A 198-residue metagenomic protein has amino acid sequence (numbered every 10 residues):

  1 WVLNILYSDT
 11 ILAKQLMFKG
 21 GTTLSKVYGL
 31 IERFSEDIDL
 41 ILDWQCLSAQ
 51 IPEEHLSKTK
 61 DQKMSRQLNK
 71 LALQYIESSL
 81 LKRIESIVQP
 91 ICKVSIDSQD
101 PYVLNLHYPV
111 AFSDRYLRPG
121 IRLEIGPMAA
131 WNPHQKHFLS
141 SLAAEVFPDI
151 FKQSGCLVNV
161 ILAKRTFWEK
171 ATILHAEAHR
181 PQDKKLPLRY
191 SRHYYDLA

Functional and structural regions predicted by a protein language model:
W1-Q15, L30, K60-A198: Catalytic cores of NTP-dependent nucleotidyl/adenyl transfer enzymes across multiple folds
Y7-I38, L42-Q50: Active-site nucleotide-donor binding segment shared across nucleotidyl transfer reactions
L42-L71: Catalytic palm subdomain of template-directed nucleic-acid polymerases, centered on the conserved carboxylate motif
